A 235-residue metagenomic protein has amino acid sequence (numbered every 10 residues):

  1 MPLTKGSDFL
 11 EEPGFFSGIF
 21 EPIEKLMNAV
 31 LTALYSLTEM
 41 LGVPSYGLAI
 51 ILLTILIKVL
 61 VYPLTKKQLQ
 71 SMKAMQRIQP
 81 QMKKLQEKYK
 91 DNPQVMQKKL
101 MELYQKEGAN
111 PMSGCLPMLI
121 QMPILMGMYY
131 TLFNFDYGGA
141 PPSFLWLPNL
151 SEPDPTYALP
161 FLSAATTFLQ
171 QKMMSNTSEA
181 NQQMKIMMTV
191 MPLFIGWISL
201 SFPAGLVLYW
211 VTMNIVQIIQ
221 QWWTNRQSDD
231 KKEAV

Functional and structural regions predicted by a protein language model:
M1-V235: Helix-loop-helix
